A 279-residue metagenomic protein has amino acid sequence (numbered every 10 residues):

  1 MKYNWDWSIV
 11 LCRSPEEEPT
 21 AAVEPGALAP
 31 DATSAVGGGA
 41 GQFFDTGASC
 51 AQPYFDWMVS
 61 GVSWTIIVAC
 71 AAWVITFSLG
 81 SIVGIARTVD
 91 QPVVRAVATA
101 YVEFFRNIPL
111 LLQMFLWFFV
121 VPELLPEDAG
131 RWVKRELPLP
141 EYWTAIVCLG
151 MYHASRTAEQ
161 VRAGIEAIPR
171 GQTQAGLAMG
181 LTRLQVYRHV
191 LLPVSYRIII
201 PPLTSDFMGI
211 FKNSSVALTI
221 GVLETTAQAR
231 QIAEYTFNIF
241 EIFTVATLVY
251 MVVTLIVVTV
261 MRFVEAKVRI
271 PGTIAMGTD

Functional and structural regions predicted by a protein language model:
M1-D279: Transmembrane alpha-helices and adjacent helix-loop boundaries
